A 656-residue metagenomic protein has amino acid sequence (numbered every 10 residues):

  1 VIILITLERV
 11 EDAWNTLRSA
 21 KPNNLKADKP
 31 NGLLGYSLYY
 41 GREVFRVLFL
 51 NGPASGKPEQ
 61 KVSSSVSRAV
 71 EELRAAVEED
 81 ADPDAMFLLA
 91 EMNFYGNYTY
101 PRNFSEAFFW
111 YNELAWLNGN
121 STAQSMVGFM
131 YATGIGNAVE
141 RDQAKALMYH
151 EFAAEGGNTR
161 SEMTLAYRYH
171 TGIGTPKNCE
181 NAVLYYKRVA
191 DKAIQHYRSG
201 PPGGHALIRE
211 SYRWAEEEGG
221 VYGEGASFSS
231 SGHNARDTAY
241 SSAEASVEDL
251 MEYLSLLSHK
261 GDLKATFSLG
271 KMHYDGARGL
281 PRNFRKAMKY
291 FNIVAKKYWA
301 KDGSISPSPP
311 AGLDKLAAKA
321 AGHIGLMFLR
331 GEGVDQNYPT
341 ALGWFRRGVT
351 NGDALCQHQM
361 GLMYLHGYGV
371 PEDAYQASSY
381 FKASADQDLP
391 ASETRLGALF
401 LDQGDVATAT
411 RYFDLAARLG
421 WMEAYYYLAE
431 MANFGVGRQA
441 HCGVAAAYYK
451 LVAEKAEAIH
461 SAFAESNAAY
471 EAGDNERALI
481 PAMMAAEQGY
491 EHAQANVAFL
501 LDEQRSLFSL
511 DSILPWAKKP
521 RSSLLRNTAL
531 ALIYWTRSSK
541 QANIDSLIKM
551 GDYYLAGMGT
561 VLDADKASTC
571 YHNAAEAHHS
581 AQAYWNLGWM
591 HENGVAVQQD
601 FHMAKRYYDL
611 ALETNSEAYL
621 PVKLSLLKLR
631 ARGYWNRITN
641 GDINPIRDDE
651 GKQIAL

Functional and structural regions predicted by a protein language model:
K26-S64, H170-G174, E180, L184-Y240 (+5 more regions): Short coil/linker segments at helix-helix boundaries
Q60-K61, Y167-T171, R198-A245, S306-A320 (+5 more regions): TPR/TPR-like alpha-solenoid helical repeat scaffolds
Q60-S64, E78-E79, F94-R102, W116-L117 (+27 more regions): Short coil/turn and helix-start
M86-Y95, Q124-T133, A166-T171, S268-D275 (+10 more regions): Hydrophobic face of amphipathic alpha-helices that form TPR/SEL1-like repeat modules and related alpha-solenoid
G119-A123, G157-E162, A190-G200, Y298-S304 (+9 more regions): Boundary/linker segments of alpha-helical solenoid repeat arrays
A153-E155, T159, P176-Q195, A295-K296 (+4 more regions): TPR/TPR-like (Sel1-like) alpha-helical repeat modules
